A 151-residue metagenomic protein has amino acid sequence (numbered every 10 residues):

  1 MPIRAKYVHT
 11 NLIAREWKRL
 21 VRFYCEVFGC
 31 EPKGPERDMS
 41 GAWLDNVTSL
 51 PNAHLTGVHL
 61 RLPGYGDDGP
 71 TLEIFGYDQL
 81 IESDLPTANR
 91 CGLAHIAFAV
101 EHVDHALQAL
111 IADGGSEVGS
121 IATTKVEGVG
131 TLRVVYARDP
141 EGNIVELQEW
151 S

Functional and structural regions predicted by a protein language model:
M1-I3, L12, P35, P70-L72 (+1 more regions): Vicinal oxygen chelate
I13-D68, G128-G130: Core segments of cupin and vicinal oxygen chelate
E16, P63-Y65, D78-L80, E101-V103 (+1 more regions): Short loop segments at secondary-structure junctions
L62, G76-D78, E149-S151: Residue-level signal for short segments within beta-strands and strand-turn junctions of well-structured beta-sheet
G66-G76, I81, P86: Helix-adjacent hinge/juxtasegments
C91-H95: Eukaryotic phosphotyrosine signaling hubs
